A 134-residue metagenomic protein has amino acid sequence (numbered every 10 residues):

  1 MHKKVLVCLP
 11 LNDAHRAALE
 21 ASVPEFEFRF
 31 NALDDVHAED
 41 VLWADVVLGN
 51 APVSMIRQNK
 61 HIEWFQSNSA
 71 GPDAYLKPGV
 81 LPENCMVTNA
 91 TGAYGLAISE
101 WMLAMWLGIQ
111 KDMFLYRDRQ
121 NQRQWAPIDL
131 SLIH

Functional and structural regions predicted by a protein language model:
M1-T88: An N-terminal-biased, well-structured beta-alpha scaffold segment characteristic of Rossmann-like dinucleotide-binding
R16, R29, R57, R117-R119 (+2 more regions): Arginine residue identity/basic-tract feature
F65, I133-H134: Single conserved hydrophobic/aromatic residue that forms the stacking wall/gate of nucleotide- or nucleobase-binding
E83-I133: Phosphate-binding beta-alpha-beta segment of Rossmann-like dinucleotide-binding domains, i.e., the NAD(P)
